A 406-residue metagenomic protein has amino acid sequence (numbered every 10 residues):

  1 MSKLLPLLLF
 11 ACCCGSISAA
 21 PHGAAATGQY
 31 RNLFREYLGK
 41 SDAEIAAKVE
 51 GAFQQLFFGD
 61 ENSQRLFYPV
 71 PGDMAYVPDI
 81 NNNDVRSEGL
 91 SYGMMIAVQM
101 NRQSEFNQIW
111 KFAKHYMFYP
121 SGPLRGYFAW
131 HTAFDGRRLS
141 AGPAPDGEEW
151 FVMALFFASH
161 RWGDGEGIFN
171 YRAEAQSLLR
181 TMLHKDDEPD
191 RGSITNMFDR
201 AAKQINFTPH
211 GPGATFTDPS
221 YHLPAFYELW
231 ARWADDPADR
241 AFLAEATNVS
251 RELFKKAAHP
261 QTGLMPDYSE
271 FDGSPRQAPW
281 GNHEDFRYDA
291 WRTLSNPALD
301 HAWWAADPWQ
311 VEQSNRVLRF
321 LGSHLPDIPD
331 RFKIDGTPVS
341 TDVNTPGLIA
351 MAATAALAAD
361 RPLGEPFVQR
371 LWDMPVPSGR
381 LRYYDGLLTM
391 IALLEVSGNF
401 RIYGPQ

Functional and structural regions predicted by a protein language model:
M1-L4: Positively charged n-region of N-terminal signal peptides that target proteins for export
P6-S16: Bacterial N-terminal signal peptides
A20-G51, Q55-F58, R65, N83-S87 (+5 more regions): Extended ligand-binding clefts on enzyme/binding-domain cores
D42, K48-G89, A97-Y119, L124-S140: Internal amphipathic alpha-helical repeat/solenoid segments
N83-G93, G136-G163: Aromatic-rich carbohydrate-recognition surfaces in CAZymes
M94-N101, W150-R161, A225-R232, S295-L299 (+2 more regions): Short glycine/serine- and small hydrophobic-enriched flexible loop segments
A352, G364, G379-D385, I391: Long, low-complexity C-terminal extensions of enzymes
R370-R380: Solenoid-like repeat scaffolds
